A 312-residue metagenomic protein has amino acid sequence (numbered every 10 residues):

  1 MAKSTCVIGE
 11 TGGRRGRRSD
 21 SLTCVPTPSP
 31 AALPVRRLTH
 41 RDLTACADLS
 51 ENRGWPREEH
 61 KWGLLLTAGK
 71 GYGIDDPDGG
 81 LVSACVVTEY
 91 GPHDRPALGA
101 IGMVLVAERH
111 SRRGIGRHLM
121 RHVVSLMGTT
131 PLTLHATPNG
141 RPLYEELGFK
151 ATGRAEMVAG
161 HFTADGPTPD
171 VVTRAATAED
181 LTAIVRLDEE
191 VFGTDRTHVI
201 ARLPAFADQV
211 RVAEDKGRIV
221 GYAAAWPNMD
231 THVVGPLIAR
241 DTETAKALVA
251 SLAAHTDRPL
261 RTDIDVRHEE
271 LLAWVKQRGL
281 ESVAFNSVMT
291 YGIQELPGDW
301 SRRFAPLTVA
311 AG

Functional and structural regions predicted by a protein language model:
M1-G9, R14-S19: Low-acidity, Ser/Thr- and Arg-rich intrinsically disordered low-complexity segments
R15-A32, T39-T44, D76-P77, T88 (+4 more regions): Intrinsically disordered, low-complexity, positively biased terminal segments
P26-G80, A84-E89: Glycine/alanine-rich phosphate-binding loops at beta-alpha junctions
E58-A84, D94, A100, R154 (+2 more regions): A short helix-loop-beta-strand connector motif used in the catalytic cores of GNAT acetyltransferases and, in some
P92, P131-H135, K150-T163, S282-Q294: Conserved catalytic-core motifs of GNAT/GCN5-like acyltransferases
I101, L132-T137, T262: Conserved hydrophobic beta-strand within the GNAT/NAT acetyltransferase core sheet that lines the active-site cleft
Y144-E145, F149, V275: Conserved active-site tyrosine of GNAT-family acetyltransferases
T152-D188: Surface-exposed beta-loop interaction hotspot
